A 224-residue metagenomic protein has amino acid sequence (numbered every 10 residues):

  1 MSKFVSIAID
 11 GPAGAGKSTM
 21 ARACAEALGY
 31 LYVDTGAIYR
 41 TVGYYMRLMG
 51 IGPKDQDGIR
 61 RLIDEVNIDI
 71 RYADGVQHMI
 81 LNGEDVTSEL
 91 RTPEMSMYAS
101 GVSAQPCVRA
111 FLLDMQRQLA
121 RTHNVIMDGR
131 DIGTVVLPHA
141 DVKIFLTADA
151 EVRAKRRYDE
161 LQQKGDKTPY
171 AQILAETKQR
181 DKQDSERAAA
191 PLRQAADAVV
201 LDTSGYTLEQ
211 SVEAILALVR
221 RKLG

Functional and structural regions predicted by a protein language model:
M1-S6: Extreme N-terminal, non-catalytic leader segments that precede Walker-type/kinase nucleotide-binding cores
I9: Hydrophobic anchor at the beta1->P-loop junction of P-loop NTPases
G14: Walker A (P-loop) phosphate-binding loop of P-loop NTPases
K17: Conserved lysine of the Walker
M20: Hydrophobic positions on the alpha1 helix immediately C-terminal to the Walker A/P-loop
E26-P93: N-terminal phosphate/diphosphate-binding loop that engages ATP/GTP or pyrophosphate donors across diverse enzyme folds
R71, Q116-H123, G133-V135, H139 (+1 more regions): Small-molecule kinase domains that catalyze NTP-dependent phosphoryl transfer to phosphate-bearing small molecules
T87-K164: ATP-dependent NMP and nucleoside kinases share a basic, alpha-helical "lid"
